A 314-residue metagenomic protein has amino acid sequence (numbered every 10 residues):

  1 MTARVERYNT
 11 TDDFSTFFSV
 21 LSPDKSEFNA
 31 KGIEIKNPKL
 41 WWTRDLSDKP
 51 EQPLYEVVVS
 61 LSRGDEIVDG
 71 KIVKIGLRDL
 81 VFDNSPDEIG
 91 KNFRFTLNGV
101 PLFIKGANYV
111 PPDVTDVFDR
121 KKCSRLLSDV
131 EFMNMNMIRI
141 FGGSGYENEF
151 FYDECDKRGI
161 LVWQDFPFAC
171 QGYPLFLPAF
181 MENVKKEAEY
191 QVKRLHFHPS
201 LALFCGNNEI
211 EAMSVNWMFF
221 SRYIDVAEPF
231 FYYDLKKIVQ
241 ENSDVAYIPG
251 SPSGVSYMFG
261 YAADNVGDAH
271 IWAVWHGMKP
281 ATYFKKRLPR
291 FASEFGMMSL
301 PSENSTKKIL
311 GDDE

Functional and structural regions predicted by a protein language model:
M1, P53, V57, V73 (+3 more regions): Structural beta-strand/beta-sheet cores of well-ordered domains, especially the beta-sheet scaffolds that support
M1-I138, K157, G277: Secreted/periplasmic carbohydrate-active enzymes, especially glycoside hydrolases
N37-P38, G159, D268-I271: Acidic, low-complexity intrinsically disordered regions
L46, E88-F259: Active-site mouth of glycoside hydrolases
G76-L77, F82-N84, L175-F176, M181-E182 (+4 more regions): Mixed-charge, polar/low-complexity N-terminal
L77-V81, N92, N207, A269 (+1 more regions): Generic secondary-structure boundary/loop-capping signal
F82, P111, E211, M298-L300: Short, acidic Gly/Pro/Ser/Thr-rich loop/turn segments
F204, K237-Q240, P249, V255-M258 (+3 more regions): Substrate-binding clefts and catalytic carboxylate motifs of secreted carbohydrate-active enzymes
